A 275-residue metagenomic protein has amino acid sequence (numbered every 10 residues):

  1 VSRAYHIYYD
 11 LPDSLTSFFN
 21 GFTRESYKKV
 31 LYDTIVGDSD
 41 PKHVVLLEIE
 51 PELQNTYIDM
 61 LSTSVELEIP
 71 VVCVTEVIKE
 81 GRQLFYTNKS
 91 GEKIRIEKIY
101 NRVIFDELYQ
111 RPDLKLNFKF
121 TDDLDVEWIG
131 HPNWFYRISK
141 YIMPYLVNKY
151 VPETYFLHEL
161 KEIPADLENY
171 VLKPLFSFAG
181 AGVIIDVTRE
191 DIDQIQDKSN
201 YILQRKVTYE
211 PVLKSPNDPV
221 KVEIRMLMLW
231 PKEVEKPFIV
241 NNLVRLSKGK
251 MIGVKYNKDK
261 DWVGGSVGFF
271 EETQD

Functional and structural regions predicted by a protein language model:
S2-Q274: Domain-scale recognition of functional cores that engage charged ligands
